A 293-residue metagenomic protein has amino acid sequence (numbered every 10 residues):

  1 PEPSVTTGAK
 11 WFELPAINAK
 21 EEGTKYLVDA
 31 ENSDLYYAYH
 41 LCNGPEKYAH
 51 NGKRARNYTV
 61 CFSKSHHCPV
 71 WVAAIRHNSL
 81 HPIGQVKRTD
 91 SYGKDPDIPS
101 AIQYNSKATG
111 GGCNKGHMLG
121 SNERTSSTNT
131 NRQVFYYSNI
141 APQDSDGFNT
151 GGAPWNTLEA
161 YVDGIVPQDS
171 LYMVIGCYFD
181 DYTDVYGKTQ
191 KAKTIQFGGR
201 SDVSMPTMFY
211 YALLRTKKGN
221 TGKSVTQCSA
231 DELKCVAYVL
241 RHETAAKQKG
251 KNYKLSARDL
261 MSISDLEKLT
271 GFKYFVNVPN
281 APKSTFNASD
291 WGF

Functional and structural regions predicted by a protein language model:
P1-F293: Domain-level detector for secreted/extracellular nuclease and nuclease-toxin modules, and for the ENPP-like C-terminal
